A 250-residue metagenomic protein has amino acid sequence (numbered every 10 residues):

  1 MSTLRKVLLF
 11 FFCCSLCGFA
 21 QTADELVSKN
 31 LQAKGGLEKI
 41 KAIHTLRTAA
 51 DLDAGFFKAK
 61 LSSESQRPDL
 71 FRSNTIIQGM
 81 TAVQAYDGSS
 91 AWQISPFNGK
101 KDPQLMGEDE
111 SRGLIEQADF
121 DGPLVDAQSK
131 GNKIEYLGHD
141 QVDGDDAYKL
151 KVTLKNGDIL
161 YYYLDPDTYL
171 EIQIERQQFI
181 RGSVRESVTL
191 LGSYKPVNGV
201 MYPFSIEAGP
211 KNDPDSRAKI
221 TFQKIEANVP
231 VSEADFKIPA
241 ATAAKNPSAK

Functional and structural regions predicted by a protein language model:
M1-K6: Positively charged n-region of N-terminal signal peptides that target proteins for export
V7-G18: Bacterial N-terminal signal peptides
L9, K41, A127-S129, M201 (+1 more regions): A generic structural signal for short, non-catalytic loop/turn and secondary-structure boundary residues
F19-Q32, K39, W92-D158, Q178-R185 (+1 more regions): Flexible, processing/modification-adjacent segments and terminal tails in exported/periplasmic/extracellular proteins
D24-G99, E135-G138: N-terminal mature ectodomain segment of secretory-pathway/periplasmic proteins
T45, G131-K133, K219: A residue-level signal for beta-strand positions that form part of recognition/binding surfaces within mature
S63-L70, D87-S90, D109-E110, D165-T168 (+2 more regions): A short, sequence-level motif marking secondary-structure junctions
M80, D145-K237: Gly/Pro-enriched, hydrophobic low-complexity segments that function as extracytoplasmic propeptides/linkers
